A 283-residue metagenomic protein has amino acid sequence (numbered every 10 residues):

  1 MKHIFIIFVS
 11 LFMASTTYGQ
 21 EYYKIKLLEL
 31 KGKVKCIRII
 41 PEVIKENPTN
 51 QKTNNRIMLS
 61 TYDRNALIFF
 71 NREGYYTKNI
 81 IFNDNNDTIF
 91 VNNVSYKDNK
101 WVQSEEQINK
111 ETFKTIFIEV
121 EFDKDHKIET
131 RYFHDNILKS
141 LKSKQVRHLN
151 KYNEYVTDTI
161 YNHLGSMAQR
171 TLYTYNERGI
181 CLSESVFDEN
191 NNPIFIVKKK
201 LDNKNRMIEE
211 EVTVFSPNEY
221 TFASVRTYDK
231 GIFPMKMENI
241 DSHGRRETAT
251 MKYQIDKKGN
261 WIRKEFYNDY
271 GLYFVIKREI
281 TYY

Functional and structural regions predicted by a protein language model:
M1-Y23: Bacterial Sec-dependent N-terminal signal peptides
Q20-Y283: Buried hydrophobic residues that stabilize the cores of well-folded domains
